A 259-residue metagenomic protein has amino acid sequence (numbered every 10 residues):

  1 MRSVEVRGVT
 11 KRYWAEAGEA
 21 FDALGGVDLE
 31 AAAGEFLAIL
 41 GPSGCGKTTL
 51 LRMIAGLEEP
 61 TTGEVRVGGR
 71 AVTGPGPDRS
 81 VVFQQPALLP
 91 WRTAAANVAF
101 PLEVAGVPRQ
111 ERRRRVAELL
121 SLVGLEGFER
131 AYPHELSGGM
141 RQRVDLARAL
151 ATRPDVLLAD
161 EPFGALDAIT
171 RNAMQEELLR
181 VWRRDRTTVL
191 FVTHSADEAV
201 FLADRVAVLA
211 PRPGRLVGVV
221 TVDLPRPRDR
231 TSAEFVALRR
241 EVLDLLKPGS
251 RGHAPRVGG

Functional and structural regions predicted by a protein language model:
A38, V81, V144-A149, R153: ABC ATPase nucleotide-binding domain "signature" region
L40-P42: The feature captures the beta-strand-to-loop junction immediately N-terminal to the Walker
A55: Helix-to-loop junction immediately C-terminal to a conserved catalytic motif
G63-P75: Conserved ABC transporter NBD signature motif
R92-F100: Short coil-to-helix segment of the ABC ATPase nucleotide-binding domain corresponding to the Q-loop/switch region
E103, Q110-F128, R180: Conserved ABC ATPase "signature" region
A131-H134, T152: Conserved signature/switch motifs of ABC ATPase nucleotide-binding domains
L157-D160: Catalytic Walker B motif of ABC-type/P-loop ATPase nucleotide-binding domains
